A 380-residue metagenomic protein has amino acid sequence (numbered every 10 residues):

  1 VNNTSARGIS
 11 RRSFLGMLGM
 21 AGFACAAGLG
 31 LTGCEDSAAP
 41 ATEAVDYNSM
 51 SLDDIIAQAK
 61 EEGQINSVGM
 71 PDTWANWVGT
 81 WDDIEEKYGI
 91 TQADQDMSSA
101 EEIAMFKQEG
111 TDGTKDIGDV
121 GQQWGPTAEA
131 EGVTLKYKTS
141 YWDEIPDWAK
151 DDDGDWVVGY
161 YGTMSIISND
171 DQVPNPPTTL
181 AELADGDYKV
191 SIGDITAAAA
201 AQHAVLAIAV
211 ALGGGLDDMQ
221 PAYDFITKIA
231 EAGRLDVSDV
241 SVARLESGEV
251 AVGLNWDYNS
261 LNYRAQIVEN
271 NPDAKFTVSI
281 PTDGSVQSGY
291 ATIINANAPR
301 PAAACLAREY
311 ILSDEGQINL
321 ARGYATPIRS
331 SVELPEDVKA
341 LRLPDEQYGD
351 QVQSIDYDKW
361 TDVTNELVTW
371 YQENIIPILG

Functional and structural regions predicted by a protein language model:
V1-L29: N-terminal secretory signal peptides
L31-T42: Bacterial lipoprotein signal-peptidase II cleavage site
A44-D53, K60-G79: Extracytoplasmic "Venus flytrap"
D53, G349-G380: Conserved C-terminal helix/tail region of periplasmic/extracytoplasmic solute-binding proteins
E62, Y161-T163, G289: Extracytoplasmic
N66-D82, A93-K107, T111-V250, Y263: Extracytoplasmic ligand-binding site segments that recognize negatively charged/polar headgroups
L235-N297, V332-L341: Extracytoplasmic/periplasmic substrate-binding proteins
S285-V286, Y290, I294-S354: Mature extracytoplasmic/periplasmic domains
